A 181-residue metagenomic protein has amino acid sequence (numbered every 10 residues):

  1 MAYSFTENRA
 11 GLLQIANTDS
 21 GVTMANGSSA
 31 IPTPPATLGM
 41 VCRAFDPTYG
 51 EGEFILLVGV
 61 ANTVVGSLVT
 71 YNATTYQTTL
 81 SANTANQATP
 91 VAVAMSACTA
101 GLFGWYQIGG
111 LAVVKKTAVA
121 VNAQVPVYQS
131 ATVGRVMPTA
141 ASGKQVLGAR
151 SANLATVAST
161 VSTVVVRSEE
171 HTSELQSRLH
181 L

Functional and structural regions predicted by a protein language model:
A2-E169, S173: Glycine-anchored, exposed beta-strand/edge motif detector
H171-L181: Positively charged, low-complexity/disordered segments
